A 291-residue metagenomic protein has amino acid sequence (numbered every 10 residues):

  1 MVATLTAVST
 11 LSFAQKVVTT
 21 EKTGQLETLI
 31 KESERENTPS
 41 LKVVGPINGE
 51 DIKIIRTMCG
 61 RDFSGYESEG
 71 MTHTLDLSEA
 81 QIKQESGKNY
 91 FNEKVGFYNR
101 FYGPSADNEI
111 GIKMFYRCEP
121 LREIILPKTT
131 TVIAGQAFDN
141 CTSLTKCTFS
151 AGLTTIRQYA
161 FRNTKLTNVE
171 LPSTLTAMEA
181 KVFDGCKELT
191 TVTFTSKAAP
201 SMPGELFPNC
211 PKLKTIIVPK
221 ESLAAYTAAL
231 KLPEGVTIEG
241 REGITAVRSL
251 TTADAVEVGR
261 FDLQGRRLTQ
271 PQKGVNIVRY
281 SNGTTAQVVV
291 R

Functional and structural regions predicted by a protein language model:
M1-K16: Bacterial Sec-dependent N-terminal signal peptides
F13-K22, P39-I47, S68-K88, E93-N108 (+6 more regions): Structural signature of tandem-repeat unit edges
V17-T38, R56-G60, F261-L268: Acidic Gly/Asp/Thr-rich repetitive segments characteristic of extracellular carbohydrate-active and adhesion proteins
K53-R61, F91-K94, E205-F207, S222-V236: Short, aromatic/basic amphipathic alpha-helical patches
G111-M114, A134-D139, R157-A160, E179-D184 (+1 more regions): Consensus positions within tandem repeat domains that build extended binding/scaffold surfaces
G240-Q264: Residue-level detector of functionally pivotal "anchor" positions at catalytic/ligand-binding pockets or at interdomain
Q272-N276: A glycine-anchored, Pro-Gly-centered beta-turn/N-cap motif
I277-R291: C-terminal tail/sorting-segment detector
